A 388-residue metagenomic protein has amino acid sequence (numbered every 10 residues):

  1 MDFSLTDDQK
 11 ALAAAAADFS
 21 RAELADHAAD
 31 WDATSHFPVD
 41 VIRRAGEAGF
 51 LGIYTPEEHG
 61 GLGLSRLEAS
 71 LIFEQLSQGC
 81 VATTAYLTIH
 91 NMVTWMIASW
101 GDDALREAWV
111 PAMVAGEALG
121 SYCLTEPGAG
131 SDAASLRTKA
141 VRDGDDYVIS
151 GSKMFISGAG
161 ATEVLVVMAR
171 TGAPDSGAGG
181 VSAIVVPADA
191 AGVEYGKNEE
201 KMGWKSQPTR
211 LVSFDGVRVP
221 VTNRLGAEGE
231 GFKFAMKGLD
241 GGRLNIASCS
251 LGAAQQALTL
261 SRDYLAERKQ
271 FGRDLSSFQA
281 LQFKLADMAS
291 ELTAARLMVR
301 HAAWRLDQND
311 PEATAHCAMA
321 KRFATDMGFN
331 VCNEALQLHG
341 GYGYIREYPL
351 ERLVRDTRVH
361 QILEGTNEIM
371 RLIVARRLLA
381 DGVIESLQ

Functional and structural regions predicted by a protein language model:
M1-T84, T88, W100-L105, A112 (+5 more regions): Alpha-helical interface subdomain recognition
G49, F73-S77, A169, V186-A191 (+1 more regions): Short Ser/Thr-interspersed hydrophobic loop/turn segments at strand-loop and sheet-helix junctions that line or gate
M92-W100: Helix-loop "lid/cap" segments that line or gate small-molecule binding pockets
M113, G128-S131, F155-G158, P174-D175 (+1 more regions): Short Gly/Pro-enriched turn/cap motifs at secondary-structure boundaries
G116-L124: A short, Trp-centered hydrophobic/proline-enriched beta-strand micro-motif
S135-R137, D189-P220: Flexible, small-/acidic-enriched active-site or ligand-binding loops
D146, S150-Y195: A short core secondary-structure module
D215-K233: Long, acidic (Asp/Glu-rich), low-complexity accessory segments flanking structured domains
